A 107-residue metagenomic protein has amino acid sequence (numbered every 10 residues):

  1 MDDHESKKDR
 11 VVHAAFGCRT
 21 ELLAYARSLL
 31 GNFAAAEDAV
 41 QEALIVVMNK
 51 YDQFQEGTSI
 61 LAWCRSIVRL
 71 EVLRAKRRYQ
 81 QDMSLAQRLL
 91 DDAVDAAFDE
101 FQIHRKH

Functional and structural regions predicted by a protein language model:
M1-A24, S28, A34-E37, I60 (+1 more regions): A short, charge-rich alpha-helical start-of-domain segment used by transcription regulators
D3-E5, E42-S59, R78-Q80: Sigma70-family region 2
R10, G31, M48-D52: Conserved short-loop catalytic and cofactor-binding motifs
C18, A34-A35, A39, V68 (+3 more regions): Exposed, low-complexity/repetitive linear segments and helix-based recognition motifs, biased toward charged/polar
L22, A26, V47, Y51 (+1 more regions): Hydrophobic recognition helices of helix-based DNA-binding modules
D38-I45, T58-L70: Structural recognition of an alpha-helix C-terminal capping motif at a helix-to-coil junction
Q53, S66-Q87: Arg/Lys-rich amphipathic alpha helix in sigma70-family domain 2
R74, D82-H107: Internal acidic/polar
